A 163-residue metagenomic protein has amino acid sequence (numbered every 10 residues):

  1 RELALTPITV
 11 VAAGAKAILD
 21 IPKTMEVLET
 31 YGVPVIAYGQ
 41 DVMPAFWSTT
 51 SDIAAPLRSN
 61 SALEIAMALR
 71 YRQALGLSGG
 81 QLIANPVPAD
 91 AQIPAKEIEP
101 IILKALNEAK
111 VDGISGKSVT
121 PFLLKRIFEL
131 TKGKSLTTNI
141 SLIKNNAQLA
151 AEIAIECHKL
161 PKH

Functional and structural regions predicted by a protein language model:
R1-Q40, R58, A68: Phosphate/pyrophosphate-binding betaalpha-module
P7-V11, G32-A37, P56, G79-I83 (+2 more regions): Structural motif
G14-A17, G39-P44, A84-A91, A147: Glycine-rich beta-alpha junction loops
K23-T30, W47, S51-A54, E97-L103 (+1 more regions): Short, solvent-exposed amphipathic alpha-helical segments in soluble enzyme and RNA/protein-processing domains
V42-W47, L123: Short proline/glycine- and acidic-rich turn/helix-capping motifs at secondary-structure junctions
W47-A74: Anionic-ligand binding region
G79-N145: A C-terminal functional module that forms or caps the active site or interfaces directly with catalytic machinery
N145-P161: C-terminal helical cap(s) of enzyme catalytic domains, especially alpha/beta-barrels
